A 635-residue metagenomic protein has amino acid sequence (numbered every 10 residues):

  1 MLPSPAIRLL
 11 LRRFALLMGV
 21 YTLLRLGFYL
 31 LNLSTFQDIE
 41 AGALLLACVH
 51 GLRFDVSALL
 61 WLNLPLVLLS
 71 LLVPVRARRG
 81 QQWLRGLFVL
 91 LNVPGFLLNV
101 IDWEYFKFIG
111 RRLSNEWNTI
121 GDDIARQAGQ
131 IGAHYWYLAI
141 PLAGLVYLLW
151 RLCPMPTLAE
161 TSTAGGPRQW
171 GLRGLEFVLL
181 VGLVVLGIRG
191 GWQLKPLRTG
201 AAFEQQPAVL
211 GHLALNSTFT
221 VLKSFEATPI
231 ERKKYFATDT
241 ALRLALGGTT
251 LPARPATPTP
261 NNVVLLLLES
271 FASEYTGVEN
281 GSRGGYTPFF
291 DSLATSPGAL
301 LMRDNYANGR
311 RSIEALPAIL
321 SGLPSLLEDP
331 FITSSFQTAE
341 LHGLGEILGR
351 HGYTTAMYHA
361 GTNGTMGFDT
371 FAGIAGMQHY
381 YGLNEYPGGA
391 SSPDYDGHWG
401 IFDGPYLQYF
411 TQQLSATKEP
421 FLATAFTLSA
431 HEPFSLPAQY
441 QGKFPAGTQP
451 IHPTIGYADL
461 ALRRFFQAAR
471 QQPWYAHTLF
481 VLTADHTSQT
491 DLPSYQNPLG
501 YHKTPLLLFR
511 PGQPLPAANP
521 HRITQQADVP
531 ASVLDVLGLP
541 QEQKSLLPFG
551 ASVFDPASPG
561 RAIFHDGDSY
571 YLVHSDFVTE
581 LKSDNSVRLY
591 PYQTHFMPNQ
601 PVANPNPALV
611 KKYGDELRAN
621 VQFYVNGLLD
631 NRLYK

Functional and structural regions predicted by a protein language model:
L2-L215: Transmembrane and membrane-interface helices of multi-pass, inner-membrane envelope-modifying transferases
A6, A43-L44, R79, T119 (+12 more regions): Exposed alpha-helical structural elements
G51, D55, V100, Q127 (+8 more regions): Residues that form generic nucleotide/phosphate-binding pockets
L72-W83, G110, S114-G129, Y147-M155 (+8 more regions): Short amphipathic alpha-helical patches
I124-A125, G129, Y380-G382, T424 (+7 more regions): Generic preference for hydrophobic/aromatic residues in regular secondary structure cores
Q193-L547, D555-S558, D566-G567: Soluble catalytic regions of membrane-associated enzymes that act on cell-envelope and secretory-pathway components
L197, Q513-K635: Membrane-interface soluble catalytic domains
